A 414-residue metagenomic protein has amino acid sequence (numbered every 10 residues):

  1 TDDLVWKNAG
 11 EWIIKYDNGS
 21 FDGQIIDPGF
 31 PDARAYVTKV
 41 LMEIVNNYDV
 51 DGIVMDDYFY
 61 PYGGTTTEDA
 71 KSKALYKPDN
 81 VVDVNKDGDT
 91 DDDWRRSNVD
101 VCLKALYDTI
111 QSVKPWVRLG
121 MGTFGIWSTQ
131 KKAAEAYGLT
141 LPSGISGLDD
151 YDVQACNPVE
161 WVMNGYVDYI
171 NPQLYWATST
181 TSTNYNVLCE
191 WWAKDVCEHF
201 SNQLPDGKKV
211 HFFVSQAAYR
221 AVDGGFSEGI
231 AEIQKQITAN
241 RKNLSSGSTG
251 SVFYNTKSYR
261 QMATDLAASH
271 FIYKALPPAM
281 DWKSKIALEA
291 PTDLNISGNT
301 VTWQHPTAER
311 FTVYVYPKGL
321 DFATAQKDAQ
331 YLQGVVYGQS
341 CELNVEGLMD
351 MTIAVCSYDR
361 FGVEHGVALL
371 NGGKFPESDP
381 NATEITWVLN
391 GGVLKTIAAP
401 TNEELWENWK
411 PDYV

Functional and structural regions predicted by a protein language model:
T1, V54-Y58, W94-Q154, V210-A221: Aromatic-lined carbohydrate-recognition surfaces of secreted/lumenal glycan-active proteins
T1-E43, N47: Active-site-adjacent "subsite" loops/lids of carbohydrate-active enzymes
T1-S20, Y58-N85, Q130-S146: Aromatic- and acidic-residue-enriched segments that line the glycan-binding/catalytic groove of carbohydrate-active
A155-S182, W192-S284: Substrate-binding cleft of secreted/luminal carbohydrate-active enzymes
G298-A308, T396: Conserved aromatic anchor
T312-L348, D412: Recognizes extended acidic, P/S/T-rich segments that occur within or adjacent to Ig-like beta-sandwich modules
N344-H365: Beta-strand-rich modules
R360-S378: Extracellular fibronectin type III
